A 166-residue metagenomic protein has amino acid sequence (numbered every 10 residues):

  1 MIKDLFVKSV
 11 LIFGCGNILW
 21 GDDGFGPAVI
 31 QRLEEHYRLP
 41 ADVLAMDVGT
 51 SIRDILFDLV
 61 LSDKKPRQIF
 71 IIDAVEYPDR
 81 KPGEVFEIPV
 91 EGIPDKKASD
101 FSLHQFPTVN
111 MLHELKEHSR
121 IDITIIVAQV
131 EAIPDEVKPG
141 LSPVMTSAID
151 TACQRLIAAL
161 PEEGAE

Functional and structural regions predicted by a protein language model:
M1-I121, I125-V130, P139-T151, I157-E166: N-terminal catalytic or cofactor-binding beta/alpha core of small enzyme domains
